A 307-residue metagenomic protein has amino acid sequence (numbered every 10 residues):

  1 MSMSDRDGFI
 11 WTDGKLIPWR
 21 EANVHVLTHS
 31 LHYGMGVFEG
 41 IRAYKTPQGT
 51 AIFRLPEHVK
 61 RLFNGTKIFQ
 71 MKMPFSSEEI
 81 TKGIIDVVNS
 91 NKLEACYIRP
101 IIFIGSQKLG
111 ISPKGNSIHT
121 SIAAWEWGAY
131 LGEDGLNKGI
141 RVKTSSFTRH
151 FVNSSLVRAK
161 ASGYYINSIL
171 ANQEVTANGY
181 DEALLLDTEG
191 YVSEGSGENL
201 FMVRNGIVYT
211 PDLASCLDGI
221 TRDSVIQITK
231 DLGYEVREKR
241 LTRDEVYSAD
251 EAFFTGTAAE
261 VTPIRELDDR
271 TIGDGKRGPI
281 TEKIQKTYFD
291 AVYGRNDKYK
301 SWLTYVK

Functional and structural regions predicted by a protein language model:
M1-F75, E79-D86, L109-K307: Helix-start/capping segments and mature chain N-termini
N89-C96, Y234: Short secondary-structure junctions
F103-K108: Short, internal active-site loops enriched in acidic
